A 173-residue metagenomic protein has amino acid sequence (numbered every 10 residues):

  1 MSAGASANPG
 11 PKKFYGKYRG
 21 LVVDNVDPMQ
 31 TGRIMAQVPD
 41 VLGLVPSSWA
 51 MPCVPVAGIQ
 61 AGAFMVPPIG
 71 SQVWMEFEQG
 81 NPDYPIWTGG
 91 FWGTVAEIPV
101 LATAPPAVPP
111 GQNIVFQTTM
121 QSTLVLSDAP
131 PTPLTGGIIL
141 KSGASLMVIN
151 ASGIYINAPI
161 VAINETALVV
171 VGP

Functional and structural regions predicted by a protein language model:
S2-A7, R19, F64-Q72, F77-P173: Right-handed beta-helix
A3-P9, P55-I59: Asp/Glu-centered strand-loop micro-motifs enriched in Gly/Pro and often flanked by an aromatic residue
F14-P28: Structural detector for short beta-strands of small beta-barrel domains
M29-Q30, G43-V45, P130-T135: Short, solvent-exposed loop/turn segments that connect beta-strands within catalytic domains and beta-strand-rich
M29-Q37: Short aromatic-glycine-enriched beta-strand elements
Q37-G43, G70-W74: Catalytic cores of peptidoglycan-degrading enzymes
G43-M65: Beta-strand/loop nucleic-acid-binding surfaces
